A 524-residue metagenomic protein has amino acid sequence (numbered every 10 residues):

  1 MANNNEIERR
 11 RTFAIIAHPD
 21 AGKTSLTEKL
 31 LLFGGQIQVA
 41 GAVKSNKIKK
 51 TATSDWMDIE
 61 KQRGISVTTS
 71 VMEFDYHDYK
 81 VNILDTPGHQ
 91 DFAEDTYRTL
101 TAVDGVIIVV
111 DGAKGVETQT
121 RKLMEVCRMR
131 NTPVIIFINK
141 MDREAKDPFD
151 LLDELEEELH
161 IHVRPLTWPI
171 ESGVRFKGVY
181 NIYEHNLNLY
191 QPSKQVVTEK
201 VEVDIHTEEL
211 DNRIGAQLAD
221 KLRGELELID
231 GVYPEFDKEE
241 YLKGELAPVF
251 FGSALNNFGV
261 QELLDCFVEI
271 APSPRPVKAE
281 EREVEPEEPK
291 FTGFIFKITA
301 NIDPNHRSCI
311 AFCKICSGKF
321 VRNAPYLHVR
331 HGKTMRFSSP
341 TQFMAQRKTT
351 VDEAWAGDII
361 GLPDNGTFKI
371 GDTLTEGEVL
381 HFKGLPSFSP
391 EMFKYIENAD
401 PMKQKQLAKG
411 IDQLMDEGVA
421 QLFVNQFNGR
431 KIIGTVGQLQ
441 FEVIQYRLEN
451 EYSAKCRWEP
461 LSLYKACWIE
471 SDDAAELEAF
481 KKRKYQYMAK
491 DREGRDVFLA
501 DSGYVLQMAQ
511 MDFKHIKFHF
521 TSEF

Functional and structural regions predicted by a protein language model:
M1-F524: Structural and coupling elements of P-loop NTPases
